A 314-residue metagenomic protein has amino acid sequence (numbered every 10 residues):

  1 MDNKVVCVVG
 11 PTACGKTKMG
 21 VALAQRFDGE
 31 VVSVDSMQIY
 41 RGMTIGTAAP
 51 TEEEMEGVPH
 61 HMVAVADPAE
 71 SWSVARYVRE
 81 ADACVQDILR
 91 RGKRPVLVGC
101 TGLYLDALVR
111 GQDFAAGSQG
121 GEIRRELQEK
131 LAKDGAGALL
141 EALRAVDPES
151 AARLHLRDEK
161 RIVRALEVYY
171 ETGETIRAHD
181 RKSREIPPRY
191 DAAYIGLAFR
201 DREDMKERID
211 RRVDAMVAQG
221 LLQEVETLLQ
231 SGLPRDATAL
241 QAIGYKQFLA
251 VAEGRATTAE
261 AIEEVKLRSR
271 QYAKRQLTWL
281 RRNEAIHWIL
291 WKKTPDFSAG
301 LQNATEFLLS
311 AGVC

Functional and structural regions predicted by a protein language model:
M1-C314: Phosphate/pyrophosphate-binding catalytic cores of soluble transferases and nucleic-acid-acting enzymes
